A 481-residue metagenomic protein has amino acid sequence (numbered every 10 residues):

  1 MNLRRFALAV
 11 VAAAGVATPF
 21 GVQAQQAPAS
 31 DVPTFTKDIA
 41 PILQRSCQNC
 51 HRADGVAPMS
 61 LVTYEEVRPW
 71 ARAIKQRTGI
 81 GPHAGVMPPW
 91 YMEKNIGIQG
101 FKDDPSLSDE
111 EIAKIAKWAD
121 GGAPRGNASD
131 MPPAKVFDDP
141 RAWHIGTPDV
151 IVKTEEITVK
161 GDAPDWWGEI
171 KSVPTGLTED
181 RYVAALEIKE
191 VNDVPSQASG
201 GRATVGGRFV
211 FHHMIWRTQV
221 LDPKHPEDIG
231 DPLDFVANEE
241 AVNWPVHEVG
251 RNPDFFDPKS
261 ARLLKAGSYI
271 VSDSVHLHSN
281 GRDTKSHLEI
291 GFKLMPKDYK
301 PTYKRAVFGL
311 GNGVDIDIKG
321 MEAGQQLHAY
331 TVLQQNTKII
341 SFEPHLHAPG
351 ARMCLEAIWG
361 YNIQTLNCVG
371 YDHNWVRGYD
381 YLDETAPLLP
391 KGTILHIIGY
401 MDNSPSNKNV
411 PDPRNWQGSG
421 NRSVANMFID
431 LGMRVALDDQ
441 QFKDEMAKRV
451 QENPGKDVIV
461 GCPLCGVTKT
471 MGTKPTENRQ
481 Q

Functional and structural regions predicted by a protein language model:
M1-L3: N-terminal secretory signal peptides that target proteins for export/translocation
R5-F6, M214: Hydrophobic alpha-helical segments, especially transmembrane helices and their immediate juxtamembrane helical caps
A7-P19: Bacterial N-terminal signal peptides
G21-K189, G267-D273: Aromatic- and Gly/Pro-enriched helix-to-coil junctions and flexible linker segments
P41-Q44, M214, K456-I459: Processing junctions and N-termini across compartments
P140-V435, G461-L464: His-enriched metal-coordination microenvironments in redox/metal-binding proteins
N415-R479: Long, disordered, Ser/Thr/Pro-rich
